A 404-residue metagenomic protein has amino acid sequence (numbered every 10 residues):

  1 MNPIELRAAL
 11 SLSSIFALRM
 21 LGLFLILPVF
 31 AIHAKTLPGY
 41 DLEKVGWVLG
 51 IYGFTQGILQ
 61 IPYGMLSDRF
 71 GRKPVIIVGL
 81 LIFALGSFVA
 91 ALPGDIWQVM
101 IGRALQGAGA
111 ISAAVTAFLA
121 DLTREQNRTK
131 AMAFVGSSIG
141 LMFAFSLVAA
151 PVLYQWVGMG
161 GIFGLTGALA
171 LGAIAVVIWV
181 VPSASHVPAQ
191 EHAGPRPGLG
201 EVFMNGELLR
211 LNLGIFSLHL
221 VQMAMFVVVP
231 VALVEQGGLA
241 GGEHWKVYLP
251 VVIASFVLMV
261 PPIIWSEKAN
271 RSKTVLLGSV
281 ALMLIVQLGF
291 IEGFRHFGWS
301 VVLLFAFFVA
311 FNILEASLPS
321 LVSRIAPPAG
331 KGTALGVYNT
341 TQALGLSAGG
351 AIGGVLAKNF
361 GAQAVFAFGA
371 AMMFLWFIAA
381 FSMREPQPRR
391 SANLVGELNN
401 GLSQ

Functional and structural regions predicted by a protein language model:
M1-E5, P182-G214, E397-Q404: Juxtamembrane intracellular "pre-TM" segments in multi-pass secondary transporters
P28-E43, V227-E243: Short amphipathic helix-loop junctions that connect adjacent transmembrane helices in Major Facilitator Superfamily/SLC
G39, G71, L92-D95, G293-R295: Helix-breaking motifs and short loop linkers at transmembrane-helix boundaries and internal kinks in secondary membrane
I58-G94: Conserved MFS/SLC helix-loop-helix module at the cytosolic interface between two early adjacent transmembrane helices
Q60-G71, L258-R271, A357: Helix-to-loop junctions at the C-terminal end of transmembrane segments in multipass secondary transporters
R69-G79, E267-V280: Cytoplasmic membrane-interface "Motif A"-like loop-to-helix N-cap segments of 12-TM Major Facilitator Superfamily
G102-G140: Cytoplasmic helix-loop-helix junction between adjacent transmembrane helices in 12-TM secondary transporters
K273-L318: C-terminal transmembrane helical hairpin of 12-TM major facilitator-type secondary transporters
